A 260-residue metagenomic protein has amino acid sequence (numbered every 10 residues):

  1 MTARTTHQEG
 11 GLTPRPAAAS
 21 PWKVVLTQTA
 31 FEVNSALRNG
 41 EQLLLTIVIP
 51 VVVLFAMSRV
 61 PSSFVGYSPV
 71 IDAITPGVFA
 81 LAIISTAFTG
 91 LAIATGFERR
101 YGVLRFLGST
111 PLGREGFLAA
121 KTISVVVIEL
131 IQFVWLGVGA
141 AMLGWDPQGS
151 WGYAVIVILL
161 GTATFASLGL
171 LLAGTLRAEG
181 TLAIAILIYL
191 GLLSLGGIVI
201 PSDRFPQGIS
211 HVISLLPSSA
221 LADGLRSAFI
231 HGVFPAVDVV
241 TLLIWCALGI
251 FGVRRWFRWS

Functional and structural regions predicted by a protein language model:
A3-T29, G208-S218: Short, membrane-interfacial amphipathic segments enriched in basic
P14-V24, Q28-Y101, E129, W145-V157 (+3 more regions): Transmembrane helix-boundary elements of multi-pass transport/secretion proteins, especially ABC-type permease modules
T27, F31-S35, R105-S109, S210-S214 (+1 more regions): Short amphipathic alpha-helical coupling elements at transmembrane boundaries
L54-R59, G137-A141, L170, S219 (+1 more regions): Transmembrane alpha-helix boundary and packing residues in multipass membrane permease domains and related
A56-F64, A173-L215, S219: Transmembrane helix segments
A94-V126: Helix-loop-helix units of permease transmembrane domains in multi-pass membrane transporters, especially ABC
R114-L187, V233-L243, A247-I250: Alpha-helical transmembrane segments and their short interhelical loops
G196-L248: Membrane-interfacial helix-loop-helix junctions in multi-pass membrane proteins
